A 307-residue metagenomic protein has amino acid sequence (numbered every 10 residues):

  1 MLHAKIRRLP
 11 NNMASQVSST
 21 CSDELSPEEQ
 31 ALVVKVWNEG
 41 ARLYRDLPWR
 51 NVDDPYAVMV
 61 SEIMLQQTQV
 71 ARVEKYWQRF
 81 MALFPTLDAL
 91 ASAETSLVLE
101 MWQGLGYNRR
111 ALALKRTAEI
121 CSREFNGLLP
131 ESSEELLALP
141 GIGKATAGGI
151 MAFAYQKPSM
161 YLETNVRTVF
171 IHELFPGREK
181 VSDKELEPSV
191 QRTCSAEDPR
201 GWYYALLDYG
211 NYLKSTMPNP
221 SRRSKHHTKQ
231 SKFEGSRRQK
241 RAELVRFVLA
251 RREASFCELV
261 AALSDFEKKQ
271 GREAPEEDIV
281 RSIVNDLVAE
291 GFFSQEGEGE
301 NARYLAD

Functional and structural regions predicted by a protein language model:
R7-R8: Basic polycationic patches enriched in arginine
N11-N12: Intrinsic-disorder-associated, low-complexity terminal segments enriched in Asp/Asn/His/Tyr and depleted of Lys/Arg
T20-R241, F247, R251-C257, A262-G271 (+1 more regions): Catalytic cores of DNA base-excision repair glycosylases
R281-N285: Short, hydrophobic-biased segments on the C-terminal half of alpha helices that form "recognition helices"
V288-G299: A short, conserved structural fragment
G297-D307: Short, cationic-aromatic polyanion-contact patches
